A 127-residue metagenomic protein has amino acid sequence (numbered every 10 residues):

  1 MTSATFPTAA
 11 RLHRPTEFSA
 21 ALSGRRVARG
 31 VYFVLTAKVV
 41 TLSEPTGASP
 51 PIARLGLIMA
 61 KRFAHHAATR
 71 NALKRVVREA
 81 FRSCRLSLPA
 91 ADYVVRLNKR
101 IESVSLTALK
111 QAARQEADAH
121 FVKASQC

Functional and structural regions predicted by a protein language model:
M1-C127: Positively charged, solvent-exposed patches that mediate nucleic-acid binding
